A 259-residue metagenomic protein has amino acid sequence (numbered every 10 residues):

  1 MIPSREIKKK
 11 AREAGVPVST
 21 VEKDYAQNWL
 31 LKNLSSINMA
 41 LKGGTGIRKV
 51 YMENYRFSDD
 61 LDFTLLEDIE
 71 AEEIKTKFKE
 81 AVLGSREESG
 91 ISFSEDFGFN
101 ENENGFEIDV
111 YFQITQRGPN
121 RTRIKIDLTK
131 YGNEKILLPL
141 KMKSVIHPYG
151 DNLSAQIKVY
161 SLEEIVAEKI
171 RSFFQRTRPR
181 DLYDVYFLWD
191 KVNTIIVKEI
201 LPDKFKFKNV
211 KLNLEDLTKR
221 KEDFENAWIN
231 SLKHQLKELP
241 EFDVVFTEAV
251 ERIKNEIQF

Functional and structural regions predicted by a protein language model:
M1-A40, K49-L61, L66-F259: Structured mid-to-C-terminal alpha-helical surface segments
G44: Active-site glycine-centered loops adjacent to acidic/histidine catalytic or metal-binding residues that shape
